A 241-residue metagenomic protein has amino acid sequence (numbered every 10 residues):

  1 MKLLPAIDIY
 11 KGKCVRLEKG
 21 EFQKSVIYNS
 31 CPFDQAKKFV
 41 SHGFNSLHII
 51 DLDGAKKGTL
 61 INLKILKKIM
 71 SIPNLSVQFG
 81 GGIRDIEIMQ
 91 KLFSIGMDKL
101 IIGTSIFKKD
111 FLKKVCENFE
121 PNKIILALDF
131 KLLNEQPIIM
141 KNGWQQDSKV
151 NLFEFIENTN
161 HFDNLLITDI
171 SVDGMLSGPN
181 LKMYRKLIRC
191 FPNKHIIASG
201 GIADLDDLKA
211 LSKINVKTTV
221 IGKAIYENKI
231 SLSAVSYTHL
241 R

Functional and structural regions predicted by a protein language model:
L3-I7, H48, V77-F79, L100-I102 (+4 more regions): Hydrophobic faces of well-ordered beta-strands that scaffold small-molecule active sites in alpha/beta enzyme cores
G20-F22, K99-D173: Conserved anion-binding
S46-I61, D169-L176: Glycine-rich, proline-tolerant flexible connector loops at the mouths of alpha/beta enzymes
T59-Q78, N118-I124, G178-I196: Alpha-helix-loop-beta-strand connector modules within alpha/beta enzyme cores
Q78-D85, S105-I106, F130, H195-L205 (+1 more regions): Glycine-rich beta-to-alpha transition loops that act as phosphate-gripper elements at the mouths of alpha/beta enzyme
R84-I95, I202-N215: Catalytic cores of alpha/beta
I95-F111, V216-L232: Glycine-rich phosphate-binding active-site loops on the catalytic face of alpha/beta enzymes
T238-R241: Conserved small/polar residues in nucleotide/adenosyl-binding loops
